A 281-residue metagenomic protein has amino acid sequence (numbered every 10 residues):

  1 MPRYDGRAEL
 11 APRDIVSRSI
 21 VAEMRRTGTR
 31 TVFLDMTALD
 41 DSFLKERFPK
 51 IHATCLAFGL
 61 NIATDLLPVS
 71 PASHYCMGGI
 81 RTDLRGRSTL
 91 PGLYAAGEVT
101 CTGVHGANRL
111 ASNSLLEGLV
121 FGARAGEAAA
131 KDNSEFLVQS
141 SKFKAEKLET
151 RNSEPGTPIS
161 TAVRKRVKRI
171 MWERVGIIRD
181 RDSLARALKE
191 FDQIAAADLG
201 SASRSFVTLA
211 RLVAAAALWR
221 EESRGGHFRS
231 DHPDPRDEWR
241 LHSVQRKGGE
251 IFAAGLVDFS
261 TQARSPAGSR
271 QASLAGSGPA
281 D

Functional and structural regions predicted by a protein language model:
M1-L10, S19-R25, T29-T31, H74-M77 (+2 more regions): Glycine- and aromatic-enriched mobile tails/lids
D14: Penicillin-binding protein/beta-lactamase superfamily catalytic region
E23-T27, D41-P68: Flavin-binding catalytic cores
T31-S42: Helix-loop-beta segment of a Rossmann-like dinucleotide-binding subdomain
L34, I62-D65, V69, T82 (+1 more regions): General beta-strand structural signal in soluble alpha/beta enzymes
